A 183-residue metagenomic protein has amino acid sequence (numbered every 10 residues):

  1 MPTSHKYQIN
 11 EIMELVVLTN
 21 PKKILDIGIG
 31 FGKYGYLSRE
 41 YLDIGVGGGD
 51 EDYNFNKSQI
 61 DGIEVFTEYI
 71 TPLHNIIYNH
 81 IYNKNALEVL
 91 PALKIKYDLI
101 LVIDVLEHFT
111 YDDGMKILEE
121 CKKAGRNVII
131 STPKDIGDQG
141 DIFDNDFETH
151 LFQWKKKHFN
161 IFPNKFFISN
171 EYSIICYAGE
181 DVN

Functional and structural regions predicted by a protein language model:
M1-I95, D112-E119, I142-N183: Conserved N-terminal segment of class I S-adenosyl-L-methionine
L101: A conserved beta-strand element that flanks and buttresses the S-adenosyl-L-methionine
V105-H108: Hydrophobic adenine-recognition pocket in adenosine-nucleotide-binding enzymes
E120-A124: Conserved helix-to-beta-strand junction in the class I
G125-D135: Conserved beta-strand signature within the Rossmann-like core of class I S-adenosyl-L-methionine
